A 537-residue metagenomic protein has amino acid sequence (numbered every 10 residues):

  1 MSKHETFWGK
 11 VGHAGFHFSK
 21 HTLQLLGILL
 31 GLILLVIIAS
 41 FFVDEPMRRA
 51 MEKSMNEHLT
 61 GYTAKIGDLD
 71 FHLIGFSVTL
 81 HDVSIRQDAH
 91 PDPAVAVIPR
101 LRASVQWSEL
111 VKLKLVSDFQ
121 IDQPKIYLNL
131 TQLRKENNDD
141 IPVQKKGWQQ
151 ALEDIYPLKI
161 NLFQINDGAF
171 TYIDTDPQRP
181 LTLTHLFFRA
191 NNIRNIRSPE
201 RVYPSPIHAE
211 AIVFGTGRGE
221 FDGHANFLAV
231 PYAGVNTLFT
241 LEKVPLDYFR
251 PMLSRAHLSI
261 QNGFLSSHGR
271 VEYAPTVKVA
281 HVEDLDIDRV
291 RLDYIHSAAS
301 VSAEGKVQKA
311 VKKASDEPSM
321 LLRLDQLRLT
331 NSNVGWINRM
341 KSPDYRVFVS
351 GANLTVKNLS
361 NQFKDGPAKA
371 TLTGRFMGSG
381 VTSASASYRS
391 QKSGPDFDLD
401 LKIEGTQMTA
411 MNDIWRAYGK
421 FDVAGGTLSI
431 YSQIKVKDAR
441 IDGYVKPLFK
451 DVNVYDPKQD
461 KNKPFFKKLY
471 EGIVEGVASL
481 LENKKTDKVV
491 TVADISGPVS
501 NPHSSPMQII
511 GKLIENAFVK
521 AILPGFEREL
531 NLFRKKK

Functional and structural regions predicted by a protein language model:
S2-I28, V230, K278, P318-D325 (+6 more regions): Extended terminal
W8-D88, I212, T216-E220, H224 (+2 more regions): N-terminal amphipathic/hydrophobic interface segments
G9, N138-K146, A299-K313, K536-K537: Intrinsically disordered, low-complexity segments enriched in small/polar residues
G61-T63, L80, H90-S104, V143 (+8 more regions): Amphipathic hydrophobic-ligand
D68-R134, W148-I173, R197-R201, P206 (+3 more regions): Flexible beta-edge/linker motif
Y127-N129, P245-D247, R291-I295, Q407 (+1 more regions): Gram-negative outer-membrane beta-barrel proteins
T131-L133, I295-A299, Y455-K463: Outer-membrane beta-barrel and related beta-rich outer-membrane complex signature in Gram-negative bacteria
I141-Y248, A310-D400, G405-T409, I495 (+1 more regions): Elongated, acidic membrane-bridging lipid-handling scaffolds and related periplasm/extracellular "bridge/tunnel" systems
